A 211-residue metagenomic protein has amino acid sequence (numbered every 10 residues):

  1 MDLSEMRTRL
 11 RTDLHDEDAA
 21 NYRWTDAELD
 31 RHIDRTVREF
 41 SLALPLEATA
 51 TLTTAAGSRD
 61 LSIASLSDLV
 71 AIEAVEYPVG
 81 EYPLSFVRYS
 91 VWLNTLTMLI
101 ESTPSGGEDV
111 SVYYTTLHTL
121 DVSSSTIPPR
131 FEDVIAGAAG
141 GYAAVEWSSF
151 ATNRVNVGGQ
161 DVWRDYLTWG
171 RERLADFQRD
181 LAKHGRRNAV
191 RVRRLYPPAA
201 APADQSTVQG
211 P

Functional and structural regions predicted by a protein language model:
M1-T12, A27-L42, Y82-P211: Internal mixed-charge
R11-N21: Structural recognition of short helix-loop-helix hairpins that underlie histone-fold modules
A19-Y22, D121-S123: A generic structural signal for short coil/turn motifs at secondary-structure boundaries
A20, A56-S58, E81, G159: Intrinsic-disorder/low-complexity loop/linker signature
Y22-D60: N-terminal interaction modules that seed assembly of large macromolecular complexes
P45, A56, S65-D68, L93 (+1 more regions): A generic structural signal for short, non-catalytic loop/turn and secondary-structure boundary residues
A50-S67, D121-P129, V157: Surface-exposed ligand/attachment interfaces on beta-rich extracellular proteins
S62-E81: Solvent-exposed beta-hairpin/edge-strand motifs
